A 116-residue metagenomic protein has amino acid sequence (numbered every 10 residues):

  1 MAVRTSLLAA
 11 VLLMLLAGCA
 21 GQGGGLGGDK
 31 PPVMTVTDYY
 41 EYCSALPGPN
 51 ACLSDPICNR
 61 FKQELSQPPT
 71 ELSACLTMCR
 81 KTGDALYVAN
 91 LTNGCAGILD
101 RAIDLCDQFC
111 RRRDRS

Functional and structural regions predicted by a protein language model:
M1-L8: Bacterial N-terminal signal peptides that target proteins for export
T5, D29-P32, P68: Intrinsic-disorder-associated interaction segments
L8-A9, L13-A17, D100: Compositionally biased amphipathic helical and low-complexity segments enriched in hydrophobic
L13-T37: Bacterial Sec signal peptide processing site at the extreme N-terminus
L26-K30, Y39-K62: Long, non-catalytic architectural segments outside compact domain cores
P32-G48, T70, T92, A102: Generic ordered-secondary-structure signal
C52-S116: Intrinsically disordered, glycine/charged-rich N-terminal periplasmic/extracytoplasmic linker segments that lie
